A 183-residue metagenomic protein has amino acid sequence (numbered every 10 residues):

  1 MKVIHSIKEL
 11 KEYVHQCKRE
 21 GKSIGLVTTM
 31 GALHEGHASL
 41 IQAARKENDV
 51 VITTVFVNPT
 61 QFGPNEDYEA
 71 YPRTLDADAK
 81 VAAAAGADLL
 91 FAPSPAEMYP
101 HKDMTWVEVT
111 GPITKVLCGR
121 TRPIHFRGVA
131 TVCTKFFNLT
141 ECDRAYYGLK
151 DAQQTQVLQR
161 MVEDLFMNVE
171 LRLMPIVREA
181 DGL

Functional and structural regions predicted by a protein language model:
M1-L183: Nucleotidyltransferase catalytic core that binds NTPs
